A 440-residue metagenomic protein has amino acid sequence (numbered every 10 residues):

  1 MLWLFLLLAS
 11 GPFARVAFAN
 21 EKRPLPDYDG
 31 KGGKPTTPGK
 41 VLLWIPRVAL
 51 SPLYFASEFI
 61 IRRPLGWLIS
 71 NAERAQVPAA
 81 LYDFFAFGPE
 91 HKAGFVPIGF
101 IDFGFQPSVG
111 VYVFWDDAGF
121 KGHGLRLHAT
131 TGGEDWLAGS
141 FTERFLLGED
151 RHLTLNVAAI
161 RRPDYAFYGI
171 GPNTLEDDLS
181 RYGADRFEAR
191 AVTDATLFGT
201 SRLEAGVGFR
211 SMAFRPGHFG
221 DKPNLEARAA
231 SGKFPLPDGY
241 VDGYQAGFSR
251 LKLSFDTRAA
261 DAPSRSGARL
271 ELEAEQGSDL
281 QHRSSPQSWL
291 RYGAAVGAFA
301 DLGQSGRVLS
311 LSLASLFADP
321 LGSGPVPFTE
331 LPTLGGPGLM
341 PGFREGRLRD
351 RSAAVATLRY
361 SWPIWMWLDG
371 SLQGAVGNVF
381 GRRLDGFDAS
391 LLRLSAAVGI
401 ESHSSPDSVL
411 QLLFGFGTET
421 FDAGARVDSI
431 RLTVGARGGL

Functional and structural regions predicted by a protein language model:
M1-A19: Sec-dependent N-terminal signal peptides of Gram-negative exported proteins
F18-N156, E204, G232-R265, P337 (+7 more regions): Outer-membrane beta-barrel initiation region
G88, G94-P97, F105, S180 (+3 more regions): C-terminal outer-membrane beta-barrel translocator/porin domains of Gram-negative envelope proteins and their
P97-I101, L127-T131, F141-E143, L153-G171 (+9 more regions): Transmembrane beta-barrel strands of outer-membrane/channel proteins
W115-D117, E143-F145, A191, A195-L197 (+7 more regions): Residue-level signature of outer-membrane beta-barrel architecture
G139, D150-A195, S315-L334, L410-L432: Outer-membrane beta-barrel translocator/channel fold
R151, T196-A205, L302-R307, M366-L368 (+1 more regions): Secondary-structure transition into beta-strands, especially the periplasmic turns and strand N-termini that construct
D388-L440: C-terminal beta-signal and terminal closure region of outer-membrane beta-barrel proteins
